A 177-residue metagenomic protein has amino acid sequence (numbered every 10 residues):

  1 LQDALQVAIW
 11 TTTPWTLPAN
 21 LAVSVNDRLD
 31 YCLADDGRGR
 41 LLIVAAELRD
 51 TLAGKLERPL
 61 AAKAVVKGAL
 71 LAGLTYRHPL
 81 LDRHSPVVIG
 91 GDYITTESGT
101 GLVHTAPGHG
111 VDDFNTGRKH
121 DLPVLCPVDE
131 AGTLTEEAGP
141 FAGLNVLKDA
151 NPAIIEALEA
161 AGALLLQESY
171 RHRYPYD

Functional and structural regions predicted by a protein language model:
L1-P18, Y31, G73, R83-H84 (+1 more regions): Residue patterns forming the tRNA-binding/recognition surfaces of aminoacyl-tRNA synthetases and related DALR
P18, A22, L29-L102, V111 (+1 more regions): Protease-associated
V25, L56, L158-G162: Generic secondary-structure transition motif, activating predominantly at the C-termini of alpha-helices
